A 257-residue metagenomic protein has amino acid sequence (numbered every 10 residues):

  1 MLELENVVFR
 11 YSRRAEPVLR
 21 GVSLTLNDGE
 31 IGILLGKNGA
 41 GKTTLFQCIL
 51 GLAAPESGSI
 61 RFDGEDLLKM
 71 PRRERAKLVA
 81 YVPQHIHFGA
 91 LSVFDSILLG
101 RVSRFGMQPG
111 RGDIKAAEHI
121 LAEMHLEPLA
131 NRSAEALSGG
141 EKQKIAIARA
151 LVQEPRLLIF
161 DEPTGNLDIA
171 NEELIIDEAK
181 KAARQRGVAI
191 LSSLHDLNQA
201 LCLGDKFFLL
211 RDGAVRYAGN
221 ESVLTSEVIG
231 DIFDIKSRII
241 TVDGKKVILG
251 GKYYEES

Functional and structural regions predicted by a protein language model:
M1-L4, V8-G21, K69-P71: A short, flexible loop at the N-terminus of ABC-type nucleotide-binding domains that lies
L35-K37: The feature captures the beta-strand-to-loop junction immediately N-terminal to the Walker
L50: Helix-to-loop junction immediately C-terminal to a conserved catalytic motif
G58-D66, R75: Conserved ABC transporter NBD signature motif
G112-L129: Conserved ABC ATPase "signature" region
S133-L137, E141: Conserved ABC ATPase signature
L158-E162: Catalytic Walker B motif of ABC-type/P-loop ATPase nucleotide-binding domains
